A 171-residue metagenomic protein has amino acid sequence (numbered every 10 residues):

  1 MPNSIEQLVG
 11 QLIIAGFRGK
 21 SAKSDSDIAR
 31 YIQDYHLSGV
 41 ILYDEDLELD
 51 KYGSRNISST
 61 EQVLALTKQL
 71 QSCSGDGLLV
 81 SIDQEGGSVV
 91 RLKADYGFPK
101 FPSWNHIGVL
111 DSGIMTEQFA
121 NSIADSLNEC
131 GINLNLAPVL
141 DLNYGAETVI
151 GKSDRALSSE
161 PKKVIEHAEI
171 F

Functional and structural regions predicted by a protein language model:
M1-K23: Boundary/entry segment of secreted carbohydrate-active catalytic domains
N3-E6, A29-Q33: Short secondary-structure boundary/capping segments within folded domains
K23-A29: Alpha-helical scaffolding within the catalytic cores of extracellular/periplasmic polymer-degrading hydrolases
Y31, H36-V164: Enzymes and membrane/adaptor proteins characterized by extended Gly/Ser/Thr/Asp/Glu-rich, aromatic-dotted
E166-I170: Metal-dependent enolase-superfamily TIM-barrel catalytic cores that perform enediolate-based chemistry
